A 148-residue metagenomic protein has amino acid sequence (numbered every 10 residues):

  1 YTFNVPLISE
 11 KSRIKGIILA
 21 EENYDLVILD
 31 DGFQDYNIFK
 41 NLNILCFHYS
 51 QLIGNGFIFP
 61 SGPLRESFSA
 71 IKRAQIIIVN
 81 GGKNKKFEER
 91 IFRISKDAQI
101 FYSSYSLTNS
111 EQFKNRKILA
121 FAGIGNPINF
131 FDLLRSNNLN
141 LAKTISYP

Functional and structural regions predicted by a protein language model:
Y1-S95: Phosphate/Mg2+-binding loops and adjacent switch elements in nucleotide/diphosphate-handling enzyme cores
L52-P148: C-terminal accessory "lid"/substrate-recognition subdomains
